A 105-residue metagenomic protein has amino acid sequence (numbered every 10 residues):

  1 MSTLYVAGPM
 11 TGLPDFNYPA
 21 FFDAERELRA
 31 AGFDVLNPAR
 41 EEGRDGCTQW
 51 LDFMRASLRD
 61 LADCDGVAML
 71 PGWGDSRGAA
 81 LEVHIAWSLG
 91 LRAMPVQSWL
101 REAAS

Functional and structural regions predicted by a protein language model:
M1-S105: Conserved catalytic or regulatory cores that recognize and/or transform ribose-phosphate-containing ligands
